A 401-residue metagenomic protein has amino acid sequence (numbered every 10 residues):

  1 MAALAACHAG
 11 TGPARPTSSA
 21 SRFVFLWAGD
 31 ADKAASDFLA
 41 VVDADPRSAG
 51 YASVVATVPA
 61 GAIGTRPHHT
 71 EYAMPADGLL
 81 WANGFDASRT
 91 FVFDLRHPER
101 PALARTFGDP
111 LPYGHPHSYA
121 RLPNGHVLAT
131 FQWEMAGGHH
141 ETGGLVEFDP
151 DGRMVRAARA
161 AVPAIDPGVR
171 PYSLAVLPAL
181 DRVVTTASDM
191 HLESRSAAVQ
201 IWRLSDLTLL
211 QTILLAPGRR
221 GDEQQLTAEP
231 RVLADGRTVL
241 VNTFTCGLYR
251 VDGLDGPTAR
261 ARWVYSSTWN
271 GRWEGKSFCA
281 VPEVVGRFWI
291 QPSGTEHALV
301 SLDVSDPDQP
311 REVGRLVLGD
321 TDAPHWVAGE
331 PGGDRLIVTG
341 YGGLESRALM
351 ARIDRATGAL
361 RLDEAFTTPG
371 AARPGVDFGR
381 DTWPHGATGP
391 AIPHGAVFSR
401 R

Functional and structural regions predicted by a protein language model:
R15-A20, P67-D77, P116-P123, Y172-D181 (+4 more regions): Structural signature of eukaryotic scaffold interfaces centered on beta-propeller domains
D32-A35, F85-S88, A136-T142, H191-A197 (+4 more regions): Short, solvent-exposed loop/turn segments at conserved positions within beta-propeller repeat blades
V41-G50, V92-P101, P150-M154, I201-L210 (+3 more regions): Short loop/turn segments immediately following beta-strands, especially the blade-tip and inter-blade linker loops
Y51-R121: Blade-loop segments of beta-propeller domains
S53-P67, R105-P112, V155-P171, L209-Q225 (+3 more regions): Surface-exposed loop and turn segments in beta-propeller and other repeat-based domains that flank or scaffold
L95-P178, D189: Asp-box/WD-like beta-propeller blade repeats and closely related beta-sheet repeat scaffolds
V169, L174-V300: Beta-propeller domains
R272-I353: Loop/turn-rich, solvent-exposed surfaces of beta-rich toroidal or solenoidal domains
